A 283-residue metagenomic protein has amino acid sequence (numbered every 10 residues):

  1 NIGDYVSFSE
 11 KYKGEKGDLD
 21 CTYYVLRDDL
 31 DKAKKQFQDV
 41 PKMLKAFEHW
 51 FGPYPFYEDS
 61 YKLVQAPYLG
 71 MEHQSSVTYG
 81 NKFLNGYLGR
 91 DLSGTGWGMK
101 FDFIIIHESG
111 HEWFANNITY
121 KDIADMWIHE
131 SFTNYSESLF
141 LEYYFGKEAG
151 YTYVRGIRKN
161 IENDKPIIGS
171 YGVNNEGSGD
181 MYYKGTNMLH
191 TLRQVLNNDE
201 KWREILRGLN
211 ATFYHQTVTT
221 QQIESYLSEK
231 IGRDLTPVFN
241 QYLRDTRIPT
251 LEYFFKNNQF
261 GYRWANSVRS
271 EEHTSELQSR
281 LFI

Functional and structural regions predicted by a protein language model:
N1-I106, Y135: Hydrophobic helix-coil surface modules that form long, contiguous segments used for peptide/substrate interaction
V25-K35, D122-I123, N175-S178, A211-F213: Second-shell loop/turn segments in exported
R27-D29, I118-T119, I168-N175, G185-H190 (+1 more regions): Flexible glycine/proline-enriched surface loops and loop-helix/loop-strand junctions
P55, S178-F260: Amphipathic alpha-helical substructures
S109-A124, L139, Y143: Catalytic Zn2+-binding segment of zinc metalloproteases
A124-M126, E130-M188, V195, F213: Acidic/His/Gly-enriched intrinsically disordered linker/tail segments that often contain short helix/coil "MoRF-like"
Y262-R269: Short amphipathic, basic-aromatic surface patches that mediate peripheral association with negatively charged
E272-I283: Single conserved hydrophobic/aromatic residue that forms the stacking wall/gate of nucleotide- or nucleobase-binding
